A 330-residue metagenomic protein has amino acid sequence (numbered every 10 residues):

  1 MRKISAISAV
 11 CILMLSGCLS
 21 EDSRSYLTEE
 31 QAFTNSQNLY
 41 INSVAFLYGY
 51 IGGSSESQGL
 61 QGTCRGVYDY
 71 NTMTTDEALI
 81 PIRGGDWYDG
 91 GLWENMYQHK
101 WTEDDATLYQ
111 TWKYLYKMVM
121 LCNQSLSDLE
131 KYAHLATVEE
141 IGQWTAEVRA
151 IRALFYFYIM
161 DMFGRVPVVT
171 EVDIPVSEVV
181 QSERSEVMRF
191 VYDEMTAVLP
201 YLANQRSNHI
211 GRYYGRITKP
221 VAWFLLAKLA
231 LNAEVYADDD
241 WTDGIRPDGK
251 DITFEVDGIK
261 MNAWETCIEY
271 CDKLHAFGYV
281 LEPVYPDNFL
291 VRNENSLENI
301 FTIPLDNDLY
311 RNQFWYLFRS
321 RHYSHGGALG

Functional and structural regions predicted by a protein language model:
R2-A9: Sec-dependent signal peptide recognition, specifically the positively charged N-region followed immediately by
K3, S25, A133, V176 (+2 more regions): Sparse, context-dependent recognition of short Cys/His-centered cofactor- or disulfide-binding micro-motifs
L15-G17: C-terminal motif of bacterial Sec signal peptides marking the signal peptidase cleavage site
L19-W93, V166, T196-A197, Y201 (+1 more regions): An aromatic- and glycine-enriched ligand-binding surface/loop that stacks and positions planar moieties
T28-E29, T170-V176: Short linear capping/connector segments at secondary-structure termini
A32, S36-S54, G59, I82-F163 (+1 more regions): Conserved, well-structured interaction surfaces
